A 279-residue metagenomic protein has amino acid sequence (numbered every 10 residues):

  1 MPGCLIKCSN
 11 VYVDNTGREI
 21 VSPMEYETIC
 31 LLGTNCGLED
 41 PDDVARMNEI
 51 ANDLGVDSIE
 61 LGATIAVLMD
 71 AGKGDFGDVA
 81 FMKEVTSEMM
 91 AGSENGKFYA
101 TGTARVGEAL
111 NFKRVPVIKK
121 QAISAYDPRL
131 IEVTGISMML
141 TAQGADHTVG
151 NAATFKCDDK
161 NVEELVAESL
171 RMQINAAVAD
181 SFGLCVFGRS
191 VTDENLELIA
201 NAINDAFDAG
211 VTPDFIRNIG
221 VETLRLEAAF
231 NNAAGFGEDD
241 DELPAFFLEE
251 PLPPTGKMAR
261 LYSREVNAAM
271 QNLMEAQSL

Functional and structural regions predicted by a protein language model:
M1-L279: Extended C-terminal regions of large enzymes
